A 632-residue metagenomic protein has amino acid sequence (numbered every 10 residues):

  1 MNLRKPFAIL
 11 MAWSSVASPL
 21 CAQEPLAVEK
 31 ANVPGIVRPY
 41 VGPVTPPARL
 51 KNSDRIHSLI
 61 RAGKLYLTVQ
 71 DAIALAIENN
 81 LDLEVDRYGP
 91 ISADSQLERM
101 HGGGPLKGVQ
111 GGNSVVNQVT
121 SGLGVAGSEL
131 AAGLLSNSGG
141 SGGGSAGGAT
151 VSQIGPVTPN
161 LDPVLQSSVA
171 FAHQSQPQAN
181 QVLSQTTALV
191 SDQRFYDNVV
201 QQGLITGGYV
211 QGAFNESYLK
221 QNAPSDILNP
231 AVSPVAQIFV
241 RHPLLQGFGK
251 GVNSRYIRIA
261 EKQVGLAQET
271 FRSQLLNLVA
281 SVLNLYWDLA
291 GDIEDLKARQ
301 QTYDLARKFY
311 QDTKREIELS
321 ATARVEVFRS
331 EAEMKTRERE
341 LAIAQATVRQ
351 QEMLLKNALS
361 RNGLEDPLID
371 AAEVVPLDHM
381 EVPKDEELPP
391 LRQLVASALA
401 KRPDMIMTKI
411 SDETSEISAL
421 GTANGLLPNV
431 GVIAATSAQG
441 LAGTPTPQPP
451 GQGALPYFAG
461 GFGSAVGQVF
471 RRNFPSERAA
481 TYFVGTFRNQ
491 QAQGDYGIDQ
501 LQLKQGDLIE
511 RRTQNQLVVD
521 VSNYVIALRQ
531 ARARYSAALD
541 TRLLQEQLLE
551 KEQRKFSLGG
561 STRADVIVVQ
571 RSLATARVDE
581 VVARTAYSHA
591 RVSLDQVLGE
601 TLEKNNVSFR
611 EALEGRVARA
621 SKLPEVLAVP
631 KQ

Functional and structural regions predicted by a protein language model:
N2-K5, I9, C21-E29, V33-I36 (+7 more regions): Acidic, low-complexity, intrinsically disordered peripheral segments
M11, S15-P19: Hydrophobic core
T45-L75, P390: Regulatory alphaC helix of protein kinase catalytic domains
G63-G147, V151-N180, V190-Q202: N-terminal cofactor/phosphate-binding cores enriched in small/glycine residues, especially glycine-rich loops such as
L75-E84, D94-G108, Q153-L161, H173-A179 (+11 more regions): A glycine-/polar-enriched beta->alpha junction
V85-M100, Q274-R299, K308, R315 (+6 more regions): Amphipathic alpha-helical coiled-coil segments
D162, Q193-F195, S233-V235, N284 (+4 more regions): Transmembrane beta-barrel architecture of outer-membrane proteins
G212, V232-E340, A344-M353, N357-S360: Hydrophobic, small-residue-rich alpha-helical packing segments that form membrane-like cores
